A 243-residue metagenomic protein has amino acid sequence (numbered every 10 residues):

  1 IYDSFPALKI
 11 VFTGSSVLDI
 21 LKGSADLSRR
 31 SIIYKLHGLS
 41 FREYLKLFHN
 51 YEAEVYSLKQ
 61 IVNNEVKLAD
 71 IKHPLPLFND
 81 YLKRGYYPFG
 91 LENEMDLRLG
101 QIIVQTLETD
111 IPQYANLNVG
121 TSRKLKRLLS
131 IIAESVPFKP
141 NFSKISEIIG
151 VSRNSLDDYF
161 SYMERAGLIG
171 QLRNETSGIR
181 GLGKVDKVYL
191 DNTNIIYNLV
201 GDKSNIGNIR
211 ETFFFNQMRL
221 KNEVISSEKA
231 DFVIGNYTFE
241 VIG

Functional and structural regions predicted by a protein language model:
I1: Conserved P-loop NTPase "ATPase switch" module shared by AAA+ and STAND
K9-S15: Structural recognition of the conserved hydrophobic beta-strand(s) that form the central parallel beta-sheet of P-loop
V11, I32-Y34, Y189, F239: Hydrophobic/aromatic beta-strand patches that form the interior of the parallel beta-sheet core in alpha/beta enzyme
S16-I20, L39-R42: Conserved nucleotide-binding/hydrolysis micro-motifs of P-loop NTPases
L18-I33, L47-H49: Short regulatory helix/loop adjacent to the ATP-binding pocket of P-loop NTPases
R42, K46-Y197: Interdomain hinge/linker elements that couple catalytic modules in large macromolecular machines
S161, G167-G243: A cross-kingdom feature that marks ATP-driven nucleic-acid transaction machinery
